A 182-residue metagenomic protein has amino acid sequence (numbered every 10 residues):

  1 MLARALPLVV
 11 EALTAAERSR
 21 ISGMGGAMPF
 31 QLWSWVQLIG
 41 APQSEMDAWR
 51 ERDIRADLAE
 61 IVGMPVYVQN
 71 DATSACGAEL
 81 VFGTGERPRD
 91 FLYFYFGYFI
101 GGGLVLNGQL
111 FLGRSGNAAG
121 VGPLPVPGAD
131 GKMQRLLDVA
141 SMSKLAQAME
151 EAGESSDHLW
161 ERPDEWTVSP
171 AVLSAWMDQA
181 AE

Functional and structural regions predicted by a protein language model:
M1-G83, R87-D90: Glycine-rich phosphate-binding loop and adjoining helix at the ATP-binding site of ATP-dependent phosphoryl-transfer
M1-R20, A56, E60-M64, G128-E182: ATP-binding/phosphotransfer module of carbohydrate and carboxylate kinases, centering on a glycine-rich
A15, G40-Q43, E60, V66 (+5 more regions): A generic, residue-level signal for flexible/boundary positions that often mark functional hotspots
S44-E45, W49, R55, A119-V126 (+2 more regions): Generic low-polarity alpha-helical segments
T73-A75, A118, M142: Alpha-helix N-cap/helix-start and coil->helix boundary motif
L80, R114, P125, M149 (+1 more regions): Short, flexible helix/strand-to-coil boundary loops that buttress conserved ligand/catalytic motifs in alpha/beta
T84-A140: Glycine-rich phosphate-binding loop of actin/hexokinase-like ATP-binding domains
